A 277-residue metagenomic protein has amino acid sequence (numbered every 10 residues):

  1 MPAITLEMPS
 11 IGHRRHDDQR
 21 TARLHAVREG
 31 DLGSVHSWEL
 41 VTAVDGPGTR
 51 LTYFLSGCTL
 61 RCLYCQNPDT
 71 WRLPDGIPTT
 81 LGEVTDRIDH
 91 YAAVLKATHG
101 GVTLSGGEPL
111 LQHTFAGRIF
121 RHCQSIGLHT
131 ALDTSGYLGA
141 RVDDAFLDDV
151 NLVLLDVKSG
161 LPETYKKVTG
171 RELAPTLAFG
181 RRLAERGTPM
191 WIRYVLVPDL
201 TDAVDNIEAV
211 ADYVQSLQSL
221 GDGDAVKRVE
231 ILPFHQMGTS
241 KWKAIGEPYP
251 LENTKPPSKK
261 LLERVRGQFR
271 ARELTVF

Functional and structural regions predicted by a protein language model:
M1-T42, P198-F277: Auxiliary Fe-S-binding modules of radical SAM enzymes
L24-D31, W71-D89: Non-heme iron-sulfur electron-transfer modules
V27-R28, V44-P47, K96, F146-L147: Solvent-exposed alpha-helices and their adjacent loops that cap or buttress functional pockets in soluble metabolic
S37-T79: Canonical Radical SAM [4Fe-4S] cluster-binding loop centered on the CxxxCxxC motif and its immediate flanking residues
D69-L73, K166-E172, G246-T254: Short glycine-enriched, charge-decorated loop/helix-capping segments at active-site entrances that position
P78, G170-L173, P256-K259: Short, conserved loop/turn and helix-capping segments at secondary-structure boundaries that abut family-defining
T85, D89-G101, S105-G106, L110-K243: Conserved AdoMet/S-adenosylmethionine-binding subsite of the radical SAM
